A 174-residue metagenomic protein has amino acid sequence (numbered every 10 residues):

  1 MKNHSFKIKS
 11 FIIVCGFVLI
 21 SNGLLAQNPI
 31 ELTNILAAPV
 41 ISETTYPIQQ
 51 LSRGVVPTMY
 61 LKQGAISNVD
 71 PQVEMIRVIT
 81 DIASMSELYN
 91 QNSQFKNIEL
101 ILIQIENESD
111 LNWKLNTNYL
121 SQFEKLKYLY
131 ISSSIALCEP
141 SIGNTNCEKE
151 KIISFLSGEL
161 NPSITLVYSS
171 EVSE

Functional and structural regions predicted by a protein language model:
M1-L32: Bacterial Sec-dependent N-terminal signal peptides
I13, I41-T44, T145: Intrinsic-disorder-associated interaction segments
N28-Y46: Short N-terminal segments immediately surrounding and downstream of signal-peptide cleavage
I30-L36, V55, M59-N68, Q72-N92 (+5 more regions): Concave beta-strand-loop units of leucine-rich repeat
T44-G54, T58: Coil residues (strongly favoring Ser/Thr
Y46, E87-S93, L115-S121: Recurring C-terminal helix/loop segment of individual leucine-rich repeat
N112: Conserved SAM/SAH-binding loop
